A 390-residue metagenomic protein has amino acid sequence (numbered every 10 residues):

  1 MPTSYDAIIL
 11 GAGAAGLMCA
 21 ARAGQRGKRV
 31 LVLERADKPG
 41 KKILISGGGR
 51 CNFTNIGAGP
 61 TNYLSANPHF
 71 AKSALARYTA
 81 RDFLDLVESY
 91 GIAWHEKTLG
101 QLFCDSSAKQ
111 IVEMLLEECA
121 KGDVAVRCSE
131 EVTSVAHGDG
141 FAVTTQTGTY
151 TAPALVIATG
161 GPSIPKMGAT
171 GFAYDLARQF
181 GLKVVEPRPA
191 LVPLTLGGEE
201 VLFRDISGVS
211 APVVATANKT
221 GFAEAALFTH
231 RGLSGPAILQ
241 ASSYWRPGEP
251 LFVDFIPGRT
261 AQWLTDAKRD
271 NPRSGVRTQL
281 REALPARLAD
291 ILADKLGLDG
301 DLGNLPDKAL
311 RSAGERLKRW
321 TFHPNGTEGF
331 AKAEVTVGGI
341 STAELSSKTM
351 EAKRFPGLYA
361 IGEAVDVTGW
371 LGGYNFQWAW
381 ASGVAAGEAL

Functional and structural regions predicted by a protein language model:
T3-Y5, T145-A154, G221-A223: Core beta-strand elements of the Rossmann-like FAD/NAD(P) dinucleotide-binding domain in flavoenzyme oxidoreductases
Y5-V32, A386-L390: N-terminal Rossmann-like FAD-binding beta1-loop-alpha1 element of flavoenzymes
I8-L10, L33, V132, Y150-K166 (+3 more regions): Short hydrophobic core segments
G24-G48: Glycine-rich FAD pyrophosphate-binding loop
D37-P39, L44-I45, F53-P60, A93 (+2 more regions): An anion/pyrophosphate-binding glycine-rich loop and adjacent beta-alpha core in soluble alpha-beta enzymes
R50-E96: Glycine-rich active-site loop/strand segments that organize a redox cofactor
C128, I291-T368: A glycine-rich dinucleotide-binding beta-alpha-beta segment and adjacent secondary-structure elements that constitute
C128-G140: A conserved short coil-to-beta-strand element within the FAD-binding core of flavoproteins
